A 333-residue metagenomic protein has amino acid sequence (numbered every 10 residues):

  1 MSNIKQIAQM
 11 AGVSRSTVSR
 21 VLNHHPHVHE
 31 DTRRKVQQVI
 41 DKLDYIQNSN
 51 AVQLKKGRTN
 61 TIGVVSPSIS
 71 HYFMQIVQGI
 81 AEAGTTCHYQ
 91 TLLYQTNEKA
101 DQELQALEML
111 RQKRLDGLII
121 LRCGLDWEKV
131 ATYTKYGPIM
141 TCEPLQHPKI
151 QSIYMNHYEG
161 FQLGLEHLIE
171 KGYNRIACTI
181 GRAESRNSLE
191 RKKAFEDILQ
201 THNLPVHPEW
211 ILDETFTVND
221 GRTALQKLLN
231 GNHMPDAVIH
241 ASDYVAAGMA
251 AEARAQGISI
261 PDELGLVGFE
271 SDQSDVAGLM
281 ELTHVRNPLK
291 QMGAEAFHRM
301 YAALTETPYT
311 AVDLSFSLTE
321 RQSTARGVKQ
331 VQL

Functional and structural regions predicted by a protein language model:
M1-R58: N-terminal helix-turn-helix DNA-binding module of bacterial transcription factors
S2-N3, D41-Q78, C87, M109-Q112: N-terminal helix-turn-helix/winged-helix DNA-binding helices and compositionally similar short basic alpha-helical
T17-R20, L54-S70, H167, R175-R182: Short beta-strand segments enriched in small/hydrophobic residues
P67-Q75, L93-Q102, I153-L163, T179-Q226 (+4 more regions): Hinge/beta->alpha junction and helix N-cap segments in small-molecule ligand-binding domains
E82-W127: Central regulatory/effector-binding core of bacterial HTH transcription factors
I120-L163, Y244, E270-L282: Flexible loop/hinge segments that line or gate small-molecule binding clefts
R175, V206-W210, I260-G265: Short acidic capping loops at alpha-helix termini that bridge into adjacent secondary structure
Q226-L333: Flexible loop/turn connectors
